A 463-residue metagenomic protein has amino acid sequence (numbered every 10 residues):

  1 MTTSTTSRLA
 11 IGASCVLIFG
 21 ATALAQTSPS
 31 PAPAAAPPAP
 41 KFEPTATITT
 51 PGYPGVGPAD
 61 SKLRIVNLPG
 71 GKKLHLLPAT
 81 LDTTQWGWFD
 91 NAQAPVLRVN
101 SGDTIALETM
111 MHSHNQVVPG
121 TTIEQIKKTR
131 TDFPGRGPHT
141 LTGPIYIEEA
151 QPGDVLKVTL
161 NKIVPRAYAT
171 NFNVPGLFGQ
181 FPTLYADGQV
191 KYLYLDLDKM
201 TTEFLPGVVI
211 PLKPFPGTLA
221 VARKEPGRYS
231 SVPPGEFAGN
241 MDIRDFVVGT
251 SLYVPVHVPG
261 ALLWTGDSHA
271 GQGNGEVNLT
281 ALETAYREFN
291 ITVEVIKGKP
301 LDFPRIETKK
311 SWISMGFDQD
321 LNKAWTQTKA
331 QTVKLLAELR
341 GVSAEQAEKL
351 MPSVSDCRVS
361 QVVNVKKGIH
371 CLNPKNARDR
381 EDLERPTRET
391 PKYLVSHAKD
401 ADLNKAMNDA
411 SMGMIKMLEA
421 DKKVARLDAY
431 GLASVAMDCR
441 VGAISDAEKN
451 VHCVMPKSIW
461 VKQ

Functional and structural regions predicted by a protein language model:
M1-A13: Bacterial N-terminal signal peptides that target proteins for export
G12-A23: Bacterial N-terminal signal peptides
D60-F133: N-terminal, Lys/Arg-enriched amphipathic/low-complexity engagement segments that precede the first folded domain
T80-D90, P134-T142, Y229-F237, M414: Short, structured beta-strand/loop micro-motifs enriched in basic residues and often containing a Trp
H112-I123, I163-N173, G260-A270, S360-V363 (+1 more regions): Short, Lys/Arg- and Gly-enriched loop/turn segments at beta-strand edges
H139, K162-V247: Intrinsically disordered, low-complexity linker/loop segments enriched in Gly/Pro and charged/polar residues
P214-N240, R244-N322, V333, E384-A401: Conserved mixed alpha/beta catalytic, RNA-binding, or beta-rich assembly cores of soluble enzyme, regulatory
